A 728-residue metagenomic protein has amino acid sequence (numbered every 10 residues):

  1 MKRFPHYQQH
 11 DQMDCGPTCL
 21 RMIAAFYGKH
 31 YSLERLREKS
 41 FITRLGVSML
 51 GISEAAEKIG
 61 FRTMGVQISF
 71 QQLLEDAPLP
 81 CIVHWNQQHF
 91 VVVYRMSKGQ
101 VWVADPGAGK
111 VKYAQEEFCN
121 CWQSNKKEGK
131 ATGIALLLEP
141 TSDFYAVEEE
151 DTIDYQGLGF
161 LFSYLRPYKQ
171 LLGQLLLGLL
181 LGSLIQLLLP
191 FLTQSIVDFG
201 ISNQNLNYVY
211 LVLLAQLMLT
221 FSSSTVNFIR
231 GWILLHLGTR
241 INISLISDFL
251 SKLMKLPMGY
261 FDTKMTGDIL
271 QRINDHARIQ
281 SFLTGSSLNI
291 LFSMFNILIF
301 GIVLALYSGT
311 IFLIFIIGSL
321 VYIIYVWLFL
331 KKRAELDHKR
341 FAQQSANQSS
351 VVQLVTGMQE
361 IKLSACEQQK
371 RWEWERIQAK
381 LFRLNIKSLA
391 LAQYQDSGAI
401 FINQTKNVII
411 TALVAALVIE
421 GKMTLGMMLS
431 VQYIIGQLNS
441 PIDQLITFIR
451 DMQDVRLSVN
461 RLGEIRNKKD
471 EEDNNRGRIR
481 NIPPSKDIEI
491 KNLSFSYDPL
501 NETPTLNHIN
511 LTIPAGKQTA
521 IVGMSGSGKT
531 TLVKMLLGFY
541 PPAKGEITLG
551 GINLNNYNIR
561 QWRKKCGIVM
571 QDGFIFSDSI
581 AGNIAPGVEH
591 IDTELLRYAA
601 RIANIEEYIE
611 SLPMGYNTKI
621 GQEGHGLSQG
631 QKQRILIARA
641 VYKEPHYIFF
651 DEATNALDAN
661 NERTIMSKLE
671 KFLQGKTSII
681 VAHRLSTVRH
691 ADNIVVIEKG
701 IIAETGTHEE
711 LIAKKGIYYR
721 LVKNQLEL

Functional and structural regions predicted by a protein language model:
M1-I68, Q72, D76-L79, W85-Q87: Cysteine-nucleophile protease catalytic domains, especially the papain-like/related folds used in DUB/UBL proteases
S40-V47, S53, L74-N86, F90-Q174 (+2 more regions): Noncatalytic regulatory segments and standalone regulatory/sensor domains
G99, N481-L728: ABC-type nucleotide-binding domain
L172-V226, I233, A305-T310, G421 (+1 more regions): Transmembrane helix-loop-helix hairpins at lipid-water interfaces of multipass membrane proteins, especially the type-1
T193, M254-I299, T356, K362 (+2 more regions): Juxtamembrane loop-to-helix connectors within ABC transporter transmembrane domains
V212-S223, N227, N289-H338, I410-M423 (+1 more regions): Transmembrane helices of ABC transporter permease
Q343, K362-C366, A390, I434-I465: Cytosolic ends of transmembrane helices, especially the final helix of ABC transmembrane type-1 domains
